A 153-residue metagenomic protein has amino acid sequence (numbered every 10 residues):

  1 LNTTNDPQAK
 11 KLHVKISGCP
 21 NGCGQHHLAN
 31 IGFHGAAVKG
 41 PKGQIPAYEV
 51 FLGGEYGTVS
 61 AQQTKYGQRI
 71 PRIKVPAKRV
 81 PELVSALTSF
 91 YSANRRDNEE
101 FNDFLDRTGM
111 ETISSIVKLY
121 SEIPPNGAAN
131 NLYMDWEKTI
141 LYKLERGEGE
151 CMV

Functional and structural regions predicted by a protein language model:
L1-V153: Peripheral terminal and linker regions in Fe-S/redox and tRNA-modifying enzymes
